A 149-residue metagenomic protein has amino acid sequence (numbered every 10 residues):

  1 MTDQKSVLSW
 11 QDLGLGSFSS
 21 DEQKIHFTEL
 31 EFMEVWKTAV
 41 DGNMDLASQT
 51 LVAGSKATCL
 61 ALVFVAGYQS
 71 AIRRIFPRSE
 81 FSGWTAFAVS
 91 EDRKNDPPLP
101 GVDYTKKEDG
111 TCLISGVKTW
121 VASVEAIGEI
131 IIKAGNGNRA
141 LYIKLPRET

Functional and structural regions predicted by a protein language model:
S6-E125: Glycine-rich flavin
W120-E148: A short core secondary-structure module
